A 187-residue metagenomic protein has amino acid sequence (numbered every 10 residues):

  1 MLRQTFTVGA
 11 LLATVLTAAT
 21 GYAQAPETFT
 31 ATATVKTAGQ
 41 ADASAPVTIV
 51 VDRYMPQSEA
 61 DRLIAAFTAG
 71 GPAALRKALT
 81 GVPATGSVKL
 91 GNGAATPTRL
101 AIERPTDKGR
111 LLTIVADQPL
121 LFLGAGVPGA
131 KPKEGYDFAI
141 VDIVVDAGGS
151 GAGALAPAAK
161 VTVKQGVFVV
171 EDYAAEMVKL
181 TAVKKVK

Functional and structural regions predicted by a protein language model:
M1-G9: Bacterial N-terminal signal peptides that target proteins for export
L2, T14-L16, I64: Exposed boundary/loop context
V8-A18: Bacterial N-terminal signal peptides
A19-A23: Sec/Tat signal peptide C-region and signal peptidase I cleavage site
A25-K187: Long, low-hydrophobicity ectodomains and other hydrophilic envelope-associated domains
